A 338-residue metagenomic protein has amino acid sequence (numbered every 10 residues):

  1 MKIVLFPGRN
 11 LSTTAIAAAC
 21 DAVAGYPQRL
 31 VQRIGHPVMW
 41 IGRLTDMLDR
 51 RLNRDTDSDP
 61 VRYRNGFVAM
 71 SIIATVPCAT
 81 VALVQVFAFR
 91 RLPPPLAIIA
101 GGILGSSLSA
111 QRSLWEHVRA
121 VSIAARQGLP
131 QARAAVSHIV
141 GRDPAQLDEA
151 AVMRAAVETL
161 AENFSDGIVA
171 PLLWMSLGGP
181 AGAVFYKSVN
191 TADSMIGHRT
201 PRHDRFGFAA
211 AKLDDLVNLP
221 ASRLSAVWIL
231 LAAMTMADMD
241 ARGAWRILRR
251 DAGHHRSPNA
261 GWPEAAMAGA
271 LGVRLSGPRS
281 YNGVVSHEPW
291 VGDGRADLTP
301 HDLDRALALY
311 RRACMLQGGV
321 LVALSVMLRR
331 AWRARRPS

Functional and structural regions predicted by a protein language model:
M1-V184, V189, G197-S338: Hydrophobic alpha-helical transmembrane segments
S194: Solvent-exposed interhelical
